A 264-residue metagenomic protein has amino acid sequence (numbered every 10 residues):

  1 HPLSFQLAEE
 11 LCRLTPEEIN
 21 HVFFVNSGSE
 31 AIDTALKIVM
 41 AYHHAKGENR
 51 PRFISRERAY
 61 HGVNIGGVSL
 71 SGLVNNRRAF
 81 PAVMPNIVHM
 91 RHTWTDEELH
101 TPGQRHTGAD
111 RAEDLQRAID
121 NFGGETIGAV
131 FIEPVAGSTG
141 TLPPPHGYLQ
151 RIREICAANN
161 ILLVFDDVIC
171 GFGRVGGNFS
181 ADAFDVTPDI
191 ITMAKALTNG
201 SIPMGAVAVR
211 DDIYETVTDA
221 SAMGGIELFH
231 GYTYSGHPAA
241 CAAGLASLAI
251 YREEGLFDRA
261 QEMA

Functional and structural regions predicted by a protein language model:
H1-A264: Conserved N-terminal phosphate-binding loop of PLP-dependent enzymes in the Aspartate aminotransferase
